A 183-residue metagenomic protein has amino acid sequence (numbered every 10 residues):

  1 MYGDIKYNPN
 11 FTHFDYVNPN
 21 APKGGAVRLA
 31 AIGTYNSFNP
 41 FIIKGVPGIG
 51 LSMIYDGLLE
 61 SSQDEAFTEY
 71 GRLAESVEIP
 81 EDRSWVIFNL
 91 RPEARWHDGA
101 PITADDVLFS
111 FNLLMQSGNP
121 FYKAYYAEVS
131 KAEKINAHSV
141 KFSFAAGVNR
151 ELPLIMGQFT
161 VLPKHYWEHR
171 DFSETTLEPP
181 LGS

Functional and structural regions predicted by a protein language model:
M1-D82, N89, N112, P179-S183: N-terminal lobe/hinge region of extracytoplasmic solute-binding protein
V17, A21-P22, I42-G50, S76-P120 (+3 more regions): Aromatic- and charge-enriched surface segment that lines or borders ligand/interaction sites
L29-A30, P120, F172-E174: Short, charged, low-hydrophobicity "junction" segments
S52-D56, S84-W85, N112-M115, G157-Q158 (+1 more regions): Glycine-rich loops and low-complexity Gly/Arg-rich segments that provide flexible linkers or classic glycine-based
D56, D105, A127-S130: Extracytoplasmic/periplasmic beta-strand context in beta-sandwich domains, especially the cupredoxin/COX2 CuA-binding
E69, P120-A124: Short, surface-exposed helix-loop/turn micro-motifs enriched in polar/charged residues
A94, T175-E178: A conserved helix-loop-strand patch within extracytoplasmic ligand-binding domains of the periplasmic binding
A124-E174: Surface-exposed binding/hinge segments that line and control ligand-binding clefts or catalytic entry sites
